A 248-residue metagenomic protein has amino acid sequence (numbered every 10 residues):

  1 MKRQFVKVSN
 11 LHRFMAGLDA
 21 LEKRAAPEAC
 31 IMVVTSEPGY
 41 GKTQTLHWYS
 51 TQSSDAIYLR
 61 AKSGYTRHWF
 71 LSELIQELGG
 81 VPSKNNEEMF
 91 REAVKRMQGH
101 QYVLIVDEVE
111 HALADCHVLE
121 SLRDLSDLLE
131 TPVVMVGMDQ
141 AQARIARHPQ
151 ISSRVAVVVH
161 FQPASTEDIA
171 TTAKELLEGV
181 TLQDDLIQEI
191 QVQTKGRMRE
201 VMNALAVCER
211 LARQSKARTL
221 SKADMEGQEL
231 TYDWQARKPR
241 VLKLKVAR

Functional and structural regions predicted by a protein language model:
M1-A16, G39-W48, E167, K174-R248: C-terminal alpha-helical "lid" subdomain
L21-A25: Walker A/P-loop NTP-binding active-site region of P-loop NTPases, recognizing the glycine-rich GxxxxGKT/S
A26-M32, D55: Pre-Walker A (Motif I) flank of P-loop NTPase domains
M32-P38, L125-P149: Sensor-1/coupling segment of RecA-like P-loop NTPase cores
H47-T51, Q76, D124-D127: Short, well-ordered alpha-helices that flank and scaffold nucleotide-derived cofactor binding pockets
S54-E77: AAA+/P-loop NTPase substrate/partner-engagement loops
D55, A146-P163: A short helix-turn-beta junction within AAA+ P-loop NTPase domains corresponding to the substrate/partner-engaging
T66, F70-E73, V81-L128, P132 (+5 more regions): Mid-core helix/loop region of P-loop NTP-binding domains shared across ATPases and GTPases
